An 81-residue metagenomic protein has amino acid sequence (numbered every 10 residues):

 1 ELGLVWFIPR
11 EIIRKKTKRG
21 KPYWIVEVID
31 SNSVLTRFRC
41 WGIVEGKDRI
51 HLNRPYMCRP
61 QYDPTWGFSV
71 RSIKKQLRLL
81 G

Functional and structural regions predicted by a protein language model:
E1-R14, L79: OB-fold nucleic-acid-binding modules
L2, Y23-I25, S72: A general secondary-structure boundary signal
L2-G3, G42-R59: Short nucleic-acid-contacting surface segments enriched for D/E, G, S/T with interspersed K/R
F7, N53, T65-F68: Hydrophobic, well-ordered secondary-structure elements that form the walls of internal hydrophobic environments
I8-W41: OB-fold (S1/OB) nucleic-acid-binding surfaces
D30-N32, G42-V44, Y62, S72-K74: A short beta-strand motif that forms part of the nucleic acid-binding face of small beta-barrel RNA-binding folds
R59-G81: OB-fold/S1-family single-stranded nucleic acid-binding modules
